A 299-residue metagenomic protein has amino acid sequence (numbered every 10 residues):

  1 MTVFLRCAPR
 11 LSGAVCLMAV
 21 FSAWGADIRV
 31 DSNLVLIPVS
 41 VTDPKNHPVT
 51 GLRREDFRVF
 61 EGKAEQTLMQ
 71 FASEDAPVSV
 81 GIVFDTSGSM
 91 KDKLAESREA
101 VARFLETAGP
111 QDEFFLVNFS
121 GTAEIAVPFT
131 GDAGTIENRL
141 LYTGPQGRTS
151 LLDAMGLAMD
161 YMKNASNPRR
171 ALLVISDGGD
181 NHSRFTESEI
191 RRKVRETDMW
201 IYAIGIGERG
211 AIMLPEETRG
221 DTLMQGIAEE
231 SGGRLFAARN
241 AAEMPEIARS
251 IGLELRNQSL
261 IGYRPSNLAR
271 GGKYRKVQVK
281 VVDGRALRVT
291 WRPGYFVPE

Functional and structural regions predicted by a protein language model:
M1-V15: Bacterial N-terminal signal peptides that target proteins for export
C16-G25: Hydrophobic h-region of N-terminal signal peptides that target proteins for export in Gram-negative bacteria
W24-E299: Scaffold/interface architecture of coatomer-like assemblies
